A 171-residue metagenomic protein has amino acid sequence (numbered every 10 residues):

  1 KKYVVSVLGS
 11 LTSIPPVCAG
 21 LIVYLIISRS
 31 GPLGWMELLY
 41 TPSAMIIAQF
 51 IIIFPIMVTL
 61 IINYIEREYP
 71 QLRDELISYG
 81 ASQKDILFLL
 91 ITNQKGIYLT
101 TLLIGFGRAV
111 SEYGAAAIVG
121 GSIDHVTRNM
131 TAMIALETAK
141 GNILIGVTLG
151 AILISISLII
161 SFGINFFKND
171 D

Functional and structural regions predicted by a protein language model:
K1-V23, R73: Cytoplasmic-entry segments and transmembrane alpha-helices of multi-pass inner-membrane transporters
K2, P15, P42-S43, R73 (+3 more regions): Residues that define the loop-to-transmembrane-helix transition and helix capping in multi-pass membrane transporters
S6-S10, I46, F50, L90 (+4 more regions): Residue-level signature of the transmembrane alpha-helical core of multi-pass small-molecule transporters
C18, I22-L25, Y98-F106, V110 (+1 more regions): Hydrophobic alpha-helical segments of membrane proteins
A19-F50, G120-I123: Membrane-interfacial helix termini and adjacent extracytoplasmic/periplasmic loops of multi-pass transporters
P55-I56, I62-L72, G80, K84-L89 (+1 more regions): C-terminal transmembrane helix and the adjacent membrane-cytosol boundary/short C-terminal tail of inner/organellar
L60-I61, Q83-A115: Transmembrane alpha-helices
A117-L158, F162: Interhelical loop and adjacent transmembrane-helix boundary motif in polytopic membrane transport permeases
